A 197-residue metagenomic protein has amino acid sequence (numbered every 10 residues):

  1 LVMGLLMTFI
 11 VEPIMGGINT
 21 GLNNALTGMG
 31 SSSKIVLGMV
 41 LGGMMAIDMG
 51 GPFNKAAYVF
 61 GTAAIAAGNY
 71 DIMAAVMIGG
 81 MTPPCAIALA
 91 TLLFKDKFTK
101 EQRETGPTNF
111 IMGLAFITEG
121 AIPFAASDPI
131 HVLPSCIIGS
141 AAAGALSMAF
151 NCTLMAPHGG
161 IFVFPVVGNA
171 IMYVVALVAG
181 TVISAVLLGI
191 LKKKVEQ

Functional and structural regions predicted by a protein language model:
L1-E196: Pore-lining transmembrane helices
